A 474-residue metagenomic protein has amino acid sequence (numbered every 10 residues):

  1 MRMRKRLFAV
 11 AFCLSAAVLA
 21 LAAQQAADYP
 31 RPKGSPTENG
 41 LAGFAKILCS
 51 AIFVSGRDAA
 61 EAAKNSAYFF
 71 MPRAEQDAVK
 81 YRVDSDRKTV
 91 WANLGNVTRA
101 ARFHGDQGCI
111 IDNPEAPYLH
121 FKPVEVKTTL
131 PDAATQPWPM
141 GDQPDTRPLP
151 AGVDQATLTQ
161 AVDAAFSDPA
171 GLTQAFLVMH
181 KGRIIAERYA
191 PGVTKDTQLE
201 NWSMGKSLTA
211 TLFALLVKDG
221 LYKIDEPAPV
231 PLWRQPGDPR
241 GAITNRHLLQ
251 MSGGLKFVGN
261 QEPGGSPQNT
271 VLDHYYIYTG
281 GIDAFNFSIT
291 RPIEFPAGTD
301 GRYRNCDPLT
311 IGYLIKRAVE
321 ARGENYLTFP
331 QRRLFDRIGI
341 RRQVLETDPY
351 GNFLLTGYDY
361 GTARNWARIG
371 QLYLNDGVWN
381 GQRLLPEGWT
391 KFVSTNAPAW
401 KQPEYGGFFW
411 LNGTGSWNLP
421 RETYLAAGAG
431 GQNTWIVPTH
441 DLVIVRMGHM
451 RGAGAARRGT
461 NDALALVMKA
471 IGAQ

Functional and structural regions predicted by a protein language model:
S35, A426-Q474: Structured C-terminal helix/loop/strand segments within mature extracytoplasmic catalytic/sensor domains
A59, G220-I224, K316-Q331, G377-L385 (+1 more regions): Structural helix-adjacent loops and short alpha-helical linkers that scaffold large soluble proteins
G141-K181: Beta-lactamase-like hydrolase cores
A156-L158, V162-A164, R183-R188, Y222 (+3 more regions): Short, charged, amphipathic alpha-helices and their helix-cap/turn boundaries
G182, L199-D225, L248, I311-I315 (+1 more regions): Active-site SXXK
A210, M251, C306-K316, G357-W379 (+1 more regions): Active-site-proximal alpha-helical segments within enzyme catalytic domains
K218-N260, T290-E294, E320-G357, G361: Active-site helix/loop module of the DD-peptidase/beta-lactamase fold, centered on the serine-lysine SxxK catalytic
I340-T347, T390-V443: Active-site Gly/Thr loop motif
